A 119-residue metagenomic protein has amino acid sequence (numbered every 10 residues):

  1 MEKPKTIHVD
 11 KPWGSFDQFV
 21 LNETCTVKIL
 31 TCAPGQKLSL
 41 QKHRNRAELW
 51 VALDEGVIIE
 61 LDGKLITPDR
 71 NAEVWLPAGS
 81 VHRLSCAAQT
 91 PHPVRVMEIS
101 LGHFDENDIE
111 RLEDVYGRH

Functional and structural regions predicted by a protein language model:
E2-D10, A87-H119: Double-stranded beta-helix
P4-R46, I99: A short glycine-rich, His/Asp/Glu-containing loop-to-beta-strand
L38, A47, V57, H82 (+1 more regions): Glycine-centered loop/turn positions within well-structured domains that cap or flank conserved ligand/cofactor-binding
N45-G63: Glycine- and acidic-residue-biased ligand/ion/polar-headgroup-sensing regions
E55, N71, V96: Short hydrophobic/aromatic patches on the structural cores and recognition surfaces of FHA
D62-V81: Short acidic-glycine-tyrosine-enriched beta hairpin
